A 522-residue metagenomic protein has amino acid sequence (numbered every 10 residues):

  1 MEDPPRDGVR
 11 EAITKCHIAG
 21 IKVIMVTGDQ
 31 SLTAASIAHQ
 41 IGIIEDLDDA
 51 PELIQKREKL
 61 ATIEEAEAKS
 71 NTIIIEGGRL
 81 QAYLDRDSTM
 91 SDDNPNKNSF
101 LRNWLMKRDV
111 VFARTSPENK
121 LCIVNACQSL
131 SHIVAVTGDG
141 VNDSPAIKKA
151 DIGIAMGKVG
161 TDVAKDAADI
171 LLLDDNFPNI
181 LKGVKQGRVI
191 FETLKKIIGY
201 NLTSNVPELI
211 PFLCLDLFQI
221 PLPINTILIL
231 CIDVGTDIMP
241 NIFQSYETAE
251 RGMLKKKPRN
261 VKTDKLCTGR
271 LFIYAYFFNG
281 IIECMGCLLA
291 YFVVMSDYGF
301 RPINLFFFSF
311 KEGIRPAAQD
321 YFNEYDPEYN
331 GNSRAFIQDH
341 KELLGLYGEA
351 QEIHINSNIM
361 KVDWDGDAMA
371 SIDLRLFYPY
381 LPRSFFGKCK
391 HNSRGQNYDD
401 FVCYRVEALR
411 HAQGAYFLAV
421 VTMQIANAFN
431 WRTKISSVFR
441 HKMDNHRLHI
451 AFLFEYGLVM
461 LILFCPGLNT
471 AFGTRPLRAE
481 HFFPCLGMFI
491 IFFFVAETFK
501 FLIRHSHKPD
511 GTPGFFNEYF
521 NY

Functional and structural regions predicted by a protein language model:
M1, C16, D29, A34 (+11 more regions): Residue-level signature of catalytic and energy-coupling elements of molecular machines, predominantly ATP/GTP-dependent
M1-A126, L130, S144, K158-V159 (+5 more regions): Cytosolic catalytic headpieces and adjacent flexible linkers of membrane translocases
C122, V134-G138: Glycine-rich anion-binding loop/nest that anchors nucleotide
C127-A135, D151: Short beta-strand/loop segments at the ligand-binding rim of alpha/beta enzyme cores
G140-N205, Y246, E250-K255: Mg2+-dependent phosphoryl-transfer enzymes with acidic/Ser/Thr/Gly-rich catalytic loops
G183-Y522: C-terminal transmembrane helices and immediately adjacent loops/tails of multi-pass membrane transport proteins
